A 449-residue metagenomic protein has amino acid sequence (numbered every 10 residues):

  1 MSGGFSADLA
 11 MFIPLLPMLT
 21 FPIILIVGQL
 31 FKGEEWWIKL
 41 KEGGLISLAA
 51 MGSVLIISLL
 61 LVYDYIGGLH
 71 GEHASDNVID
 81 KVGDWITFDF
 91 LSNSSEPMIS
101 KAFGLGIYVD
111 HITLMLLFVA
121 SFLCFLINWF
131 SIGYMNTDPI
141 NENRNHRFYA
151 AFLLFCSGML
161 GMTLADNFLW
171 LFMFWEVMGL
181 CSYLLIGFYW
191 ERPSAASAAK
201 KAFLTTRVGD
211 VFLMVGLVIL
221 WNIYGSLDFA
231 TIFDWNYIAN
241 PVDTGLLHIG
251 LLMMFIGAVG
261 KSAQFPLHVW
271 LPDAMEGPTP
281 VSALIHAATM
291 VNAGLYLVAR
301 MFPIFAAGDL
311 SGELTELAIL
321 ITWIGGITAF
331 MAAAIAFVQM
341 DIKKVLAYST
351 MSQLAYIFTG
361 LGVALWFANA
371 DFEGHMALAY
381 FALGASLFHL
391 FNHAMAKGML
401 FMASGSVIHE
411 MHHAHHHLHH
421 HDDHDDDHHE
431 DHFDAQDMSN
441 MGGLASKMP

Functional and structural regions predicted by a protein language model:
M1-P449: ...captures the hydrophobic TM-helix bundle architecture rather than a specific catalytic motif, and can also fire on
